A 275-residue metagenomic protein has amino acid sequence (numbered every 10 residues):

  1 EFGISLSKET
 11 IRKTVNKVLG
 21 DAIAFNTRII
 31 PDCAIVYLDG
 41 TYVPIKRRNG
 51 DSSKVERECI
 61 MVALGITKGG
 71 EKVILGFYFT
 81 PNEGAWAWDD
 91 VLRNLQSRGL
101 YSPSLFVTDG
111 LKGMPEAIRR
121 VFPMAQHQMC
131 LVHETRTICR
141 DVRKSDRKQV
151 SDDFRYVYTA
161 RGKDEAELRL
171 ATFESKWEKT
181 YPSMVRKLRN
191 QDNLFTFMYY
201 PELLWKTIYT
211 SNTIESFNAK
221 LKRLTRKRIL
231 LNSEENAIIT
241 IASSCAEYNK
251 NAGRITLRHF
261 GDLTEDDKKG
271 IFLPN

Functional and structural regions predicted by a protein language model:
E1-K8, T14-V107, K112, V121-M124 (+2 more regions): RNase H-like nuclease fold core
I4, K8, Q128, L230-E234: Alpha-helix N-cap/helix-initiation sites
E9-N16, G20, D89-R93, S97 (+9 more regions): Solvent-exposed alpha-helical segments within well-ordered globular domains of core cellular machineries
K13, L105-K112, A117-D153: Conserved beta-strand -> loop -> alpha-helix junction used to position metal-binding or nucleic-acid-contacting
A34, V73, D89-R93, K148 (+2 more regions): Conserved phosphate-chemistry cores used by DNA topoisomerases
P44-I45, G113-P115, I238, E247: Flexible loop/turn segments at secondary-structure boundaries
I45-R47, P115-E116, R140, T196: Short helix/loop capping segments that flank catalytic or ligand/cofactor-binding pockets
Y156-N275: Acidic/histidine-rich catalytic cores and adjacent linkers of DNA breakage/strand-transfer/modification proteins
